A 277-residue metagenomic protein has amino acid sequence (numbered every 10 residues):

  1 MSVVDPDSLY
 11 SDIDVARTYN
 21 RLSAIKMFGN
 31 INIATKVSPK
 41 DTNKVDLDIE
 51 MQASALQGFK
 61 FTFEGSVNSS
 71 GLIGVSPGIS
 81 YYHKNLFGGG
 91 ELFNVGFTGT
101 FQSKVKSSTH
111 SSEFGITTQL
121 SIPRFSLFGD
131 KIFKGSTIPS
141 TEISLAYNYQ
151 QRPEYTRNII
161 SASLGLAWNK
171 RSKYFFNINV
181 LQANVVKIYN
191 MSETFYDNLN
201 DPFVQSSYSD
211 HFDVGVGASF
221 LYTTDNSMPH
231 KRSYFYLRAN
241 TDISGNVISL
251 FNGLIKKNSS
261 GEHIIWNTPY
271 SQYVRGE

Functional and structural regions predicted by a protein language model:
M1-S66, S103: Periplasmic polypeptide-binding modules associated with outer-membrane biogenesis and secretion
S2, T35, Q57-S69, P77-I79 (+4 more regions): Transmembrane beta-strand segments that form the barrel wall of outer-membrane beta-barrel proteins
P6, T62-L72, I264-S271: Short, contiguous acidic/charged loop-to-helix segments that flank catalytic cores in large enzymes
L9-A16, L72, S111, S207: Soluble non-cytosolic domains of exported or imported proteins
Y19, I33-K36, L47-I49, Y82 (+3 more regions): Generic recognition of flexible, low-complexity loop/linker segments
A24-G29, M51-Q57, H83-E91, S126-F128 (+1 more regions): Secondary-structure transition/capping motifs at alpha-helix termini and the adjoining loop/turn into the next element
P39-T42, S69-G71, F87-G89, P153-E154 (+1 more regions): Short glycine/serine/proline-enriched coil/turn segments at secondary-structure junctions
L56-G58, S107-E277: Transmembrane beta-strand segments of outer-membrane beta-barrel domains in Gram-negative and organellar OMPs
